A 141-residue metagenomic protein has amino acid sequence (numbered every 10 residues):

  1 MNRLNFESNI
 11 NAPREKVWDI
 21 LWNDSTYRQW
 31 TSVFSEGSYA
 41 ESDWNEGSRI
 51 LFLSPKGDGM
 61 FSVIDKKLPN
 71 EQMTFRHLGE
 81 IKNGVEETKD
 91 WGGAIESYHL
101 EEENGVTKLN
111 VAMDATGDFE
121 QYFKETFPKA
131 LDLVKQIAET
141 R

Functional and structural regions predicted by a protein language model:
M1-S38: Hydrophobic ligand-binding cavity/cleft-lining segments
R3-E7, R49, G59, Q72 (+2 more regions): Intrinsic-disorder/low-complexity, polar/charged segments enriched in Ser/Thr/Lys/Arg/Asp/Glu/Gln
S8, F61-K66, A94-E101: Hydrophobic/aromatic beta-strand elements that line small-molecule binding cavities or substrate pockets in beta-rich
P13, K56-G57, P69-N70, E103-V106: Short strand-connecting beta-turns/loops that link adjacent beta-strands
V17-L21, Y27, I50, I64 (+4 more regions): Hydrophobic pocket/interface hotspot
S38-N83, E87: Glycine-rich portal/gate segments that line the openings of hydrophobic small-molecule binding cavities
S38-Y39, D114, I137-R141: Short, highly charged C-terminal tails/helix-capping segments
H77, K82-A130, V134-Q136: Beta-strand/loop substructures that line and gate deep hydrophobic ligand-binding cavities in soluble
